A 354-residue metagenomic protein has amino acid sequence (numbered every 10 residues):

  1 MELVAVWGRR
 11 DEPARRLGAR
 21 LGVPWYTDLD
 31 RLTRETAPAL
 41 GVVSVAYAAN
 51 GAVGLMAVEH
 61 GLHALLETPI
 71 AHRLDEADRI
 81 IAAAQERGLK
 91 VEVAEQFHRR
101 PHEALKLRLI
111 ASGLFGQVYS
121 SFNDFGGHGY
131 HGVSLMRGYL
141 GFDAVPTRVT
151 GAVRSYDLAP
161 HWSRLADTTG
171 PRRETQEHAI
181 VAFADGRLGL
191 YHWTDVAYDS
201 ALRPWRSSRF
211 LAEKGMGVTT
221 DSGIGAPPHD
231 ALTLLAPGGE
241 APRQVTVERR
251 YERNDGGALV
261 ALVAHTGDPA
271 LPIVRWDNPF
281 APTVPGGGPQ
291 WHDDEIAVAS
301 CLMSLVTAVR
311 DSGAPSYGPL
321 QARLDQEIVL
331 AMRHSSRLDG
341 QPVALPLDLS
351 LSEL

Functional and structural regions predicted by a protein language model:
M1-L21: N-terminal Rossmann-like dinucleotide-binding module
E2-A5, Q290, A308-D325, P342: Glycine- and charged-residue-rich phosphate/anionic-cofactor binding loop of Rossmann-like
R10, L21-A83: Beta-loop-alpha module in the N-terminal Rossmann-like domain of NAD(P)-dependent dehydrogenases, especially those
A48, L65, A71-L135: A contiguous active-site-proximal alpha/beta segment in oxidoreductase catalytic domains
G61, G88, G186, D339-G340: Glycine-centered short loops/turns at secondary-structure junctions
L89, G116, H334-L354: C-terminal capping/lid region of NAD(P)-dependent oxidoreductase domains
Q117-K214, S222-P227, L320, S352: Rossmann-like dinucleotide-binding domain that binds NAD(P)(H)
G170, F183, S208-R209, K214-S316 (+1 more regions): C-terminal glycine/acidic-rich active-site capping loop/insertion
